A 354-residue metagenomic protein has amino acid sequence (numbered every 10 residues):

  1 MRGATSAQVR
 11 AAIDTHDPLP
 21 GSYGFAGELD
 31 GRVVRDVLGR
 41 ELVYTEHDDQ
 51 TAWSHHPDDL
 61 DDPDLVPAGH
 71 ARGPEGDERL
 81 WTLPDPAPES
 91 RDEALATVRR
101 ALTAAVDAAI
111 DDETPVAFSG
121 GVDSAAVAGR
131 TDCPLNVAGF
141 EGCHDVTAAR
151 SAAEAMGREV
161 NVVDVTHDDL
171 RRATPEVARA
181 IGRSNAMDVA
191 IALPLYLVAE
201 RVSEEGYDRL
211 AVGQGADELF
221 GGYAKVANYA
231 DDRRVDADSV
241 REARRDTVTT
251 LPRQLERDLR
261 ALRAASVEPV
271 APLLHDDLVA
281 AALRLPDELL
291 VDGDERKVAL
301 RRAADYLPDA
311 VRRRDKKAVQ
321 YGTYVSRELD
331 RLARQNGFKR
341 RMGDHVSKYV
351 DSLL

Functional and structural regions predicted by a protein language model:
M1-I13, V240-R244, V311, V346-D351: Generic hydrophobic, helix-prone segments enriched in Leu/Val/Ile
M1-N161: Cysteine-centered catalytic environments shared across enzyme families
D62-A68, K339-S347: Short glycine/proline-enriched turn or capping motifs at secondary-structure junctions
R72, R302-A303, V325, R340: Polar low-complexity intrinsically disordered regions enriched in Ser/Thr and small residues
R91-R302, Y306-L307, L329-R334, M342 (+1 more regions): ATP-dependent adenylate-handling active sites, centered on carboxylate activation for C-N bond formation
L307-V319: Short, surface-exposed acidic
K317-Q335: Hydrophobic, amphipathic alpha-helical faces that serve as interaction scaffolds
